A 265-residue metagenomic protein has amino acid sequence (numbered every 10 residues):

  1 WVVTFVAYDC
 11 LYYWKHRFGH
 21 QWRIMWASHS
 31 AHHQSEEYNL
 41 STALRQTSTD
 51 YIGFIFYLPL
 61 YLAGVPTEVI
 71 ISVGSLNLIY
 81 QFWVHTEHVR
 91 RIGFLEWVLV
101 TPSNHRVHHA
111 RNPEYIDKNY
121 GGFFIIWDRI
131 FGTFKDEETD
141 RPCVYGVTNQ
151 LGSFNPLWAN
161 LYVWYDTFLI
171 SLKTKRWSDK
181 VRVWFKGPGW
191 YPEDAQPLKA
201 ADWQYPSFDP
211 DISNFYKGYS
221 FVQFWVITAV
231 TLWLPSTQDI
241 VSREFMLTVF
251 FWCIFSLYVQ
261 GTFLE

Functional and structural regions predicted by a protein language model:
W1, W14-G19, Y162-I170, D194-Q196 (+2 more regions): Hydrophobic alpha-helical transmembrane segments
W1-G152, P156-N160: Membrane-embedded catalytic scaffold of the fatty acid hydroxylase/desaturase
R17-W26, D179-A201: Short, charged cytosolic
Y38-T49, A201-S220: Membrane interfacial helix-start motif at the N-side
N39, N155, R176, S213 (+1 more regions): Helix N-terminus capping/helix-initiation residues
K135, K186, V259-T262: Hydrophobic alpha-helix feature that most strongly marks membrane-spanning transmembrane helices and their immediate
P142-P188: A membrane-cytosol interface segment of integral membrane proteins
D209-E265: Substrate-recognition/cap regions that form aromatic- and gly/pro-loop-enriched pockets for small-molecule ligands
